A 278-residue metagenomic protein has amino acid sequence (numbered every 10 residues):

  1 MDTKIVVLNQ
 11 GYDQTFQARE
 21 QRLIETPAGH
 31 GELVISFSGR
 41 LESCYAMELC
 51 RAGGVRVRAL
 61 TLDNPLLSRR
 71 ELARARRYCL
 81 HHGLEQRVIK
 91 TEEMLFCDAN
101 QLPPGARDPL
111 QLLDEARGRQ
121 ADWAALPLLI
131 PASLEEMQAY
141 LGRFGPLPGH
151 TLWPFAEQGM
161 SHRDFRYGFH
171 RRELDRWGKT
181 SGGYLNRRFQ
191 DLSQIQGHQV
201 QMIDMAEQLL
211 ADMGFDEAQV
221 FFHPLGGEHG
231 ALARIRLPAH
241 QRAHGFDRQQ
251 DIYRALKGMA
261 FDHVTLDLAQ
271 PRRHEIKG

Functional and structural regions predicted by a protein language model:
D2-R171, A233, D251-D262, L266 (+2 more regions): ATP-dependent adenylation/nucleotidyltransferase module used to activate substrates
L62, H244-D247: Beta-strand/loop nucleic-acid-binding surfaces
L66, M94-F96, Y184-N186, G226-G227 (+1 more regions): Short secondary-structure capping/turn micro-motifs that flank functional sites
A156-M160, R166-F221, E228-H229: Mid-to-C-terminal catalytic subdomains of enzymes that bind/position adenosyl phosphate moieties or nucleic-acid
S193-V200, A243, E275-G278: Short glycine/threonine-rich loop-to-helix capping motif typified by GTGT followed within a few residues by an Asp-Pro
Q201, R248-Q249: Charged helix-capping and loop-helix junction motifs
F221-L232, L268-R273: Small/polar glycine-rich anion-binding or flexible loop at a beta-alpha turn
E228-G245: A short interface-forming secondary-structure element
